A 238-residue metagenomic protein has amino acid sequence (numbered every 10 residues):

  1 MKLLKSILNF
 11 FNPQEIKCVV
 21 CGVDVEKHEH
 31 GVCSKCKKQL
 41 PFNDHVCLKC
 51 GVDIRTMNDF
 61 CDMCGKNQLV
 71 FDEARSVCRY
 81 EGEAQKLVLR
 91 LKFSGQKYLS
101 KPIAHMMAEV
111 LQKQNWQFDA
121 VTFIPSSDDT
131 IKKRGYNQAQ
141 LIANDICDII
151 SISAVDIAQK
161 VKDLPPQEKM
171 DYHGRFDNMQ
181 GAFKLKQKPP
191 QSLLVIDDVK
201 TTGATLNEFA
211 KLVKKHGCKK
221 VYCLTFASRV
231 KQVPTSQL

Functional and structural regions predicted by a protein language model:
M1-D197, T201-L238: Glycine-rich phosphate/pyrophosphate-handling loop used in enzymes and phosphotransfer proteins
